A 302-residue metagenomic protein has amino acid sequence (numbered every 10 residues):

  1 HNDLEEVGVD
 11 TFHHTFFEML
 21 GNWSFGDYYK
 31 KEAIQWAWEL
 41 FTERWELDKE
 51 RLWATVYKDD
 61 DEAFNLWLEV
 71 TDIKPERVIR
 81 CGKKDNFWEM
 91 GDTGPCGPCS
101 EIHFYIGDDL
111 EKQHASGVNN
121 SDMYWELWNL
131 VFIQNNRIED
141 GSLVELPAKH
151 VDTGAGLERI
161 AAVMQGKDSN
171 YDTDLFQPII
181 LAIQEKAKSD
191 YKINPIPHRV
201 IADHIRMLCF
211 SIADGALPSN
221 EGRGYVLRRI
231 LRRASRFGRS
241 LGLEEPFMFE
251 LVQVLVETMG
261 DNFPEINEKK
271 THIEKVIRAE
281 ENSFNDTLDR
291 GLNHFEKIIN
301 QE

Functional and structural regions predicted by a protein language model:
H1-R228, R232-L241, D289: Alpha-helical segments
D48-L52, Y57, D190, S219 (+2 more regions): Extended, well-ordered alpha-helical scaffold/bundle regions in very large, multi-domain proteins
A63, W67, L127, I160 (+6 more regions): Generic structural signal of hydrophobic/aromatic residues within well-ordered alpha-helices of folded domains
D72, E185-K188, G260, E296 (+1 more regions): Generic secondary-structure signature for well-ordered alpha-helical cores
V131, I201-H204, C209-I212, H272-E281 (+2 more regions): Non-transmembrane, aqueous-exposed alpha-helical and coiled segments at domain scale
